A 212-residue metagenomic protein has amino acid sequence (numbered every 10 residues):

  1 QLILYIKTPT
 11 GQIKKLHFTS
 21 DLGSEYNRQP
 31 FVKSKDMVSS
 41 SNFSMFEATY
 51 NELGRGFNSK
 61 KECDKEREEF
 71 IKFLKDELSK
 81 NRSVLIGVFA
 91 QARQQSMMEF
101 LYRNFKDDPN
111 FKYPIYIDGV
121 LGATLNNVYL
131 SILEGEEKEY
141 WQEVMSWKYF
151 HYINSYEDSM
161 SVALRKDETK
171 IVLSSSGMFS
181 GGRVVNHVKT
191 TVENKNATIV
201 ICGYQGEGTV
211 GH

Functional and structural regions predicted by a protein language model:
Q1-P109, P114: His/Asp/Glu-rich metal-coordinating catalytic cores of metallo-dependent phosphodiesterases/hydrolases acting on
F70-H212: Hard-cation-handling environments
